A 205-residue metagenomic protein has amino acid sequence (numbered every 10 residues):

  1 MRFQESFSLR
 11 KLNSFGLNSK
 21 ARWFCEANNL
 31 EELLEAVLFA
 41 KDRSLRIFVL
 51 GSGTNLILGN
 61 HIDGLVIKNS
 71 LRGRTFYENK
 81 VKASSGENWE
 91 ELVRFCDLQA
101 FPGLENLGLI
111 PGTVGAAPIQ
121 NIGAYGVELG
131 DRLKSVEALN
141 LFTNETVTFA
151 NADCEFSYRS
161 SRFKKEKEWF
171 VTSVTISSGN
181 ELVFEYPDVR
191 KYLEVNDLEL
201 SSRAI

Functional and structural regions predicted by a protein language model:
M1-E128, R132, V136, N140-F142: Anion-binding (especially nucleotide phosphate/pyrophosphate-binding) glycine-rich loop and adjoining beta-alpha core
Q4-E5, R10-L17, L56, T146-I205: Phosphate/pyrophosphate- and phosphate-bearing ligand-binding catalytic cores of soluble enzymes
